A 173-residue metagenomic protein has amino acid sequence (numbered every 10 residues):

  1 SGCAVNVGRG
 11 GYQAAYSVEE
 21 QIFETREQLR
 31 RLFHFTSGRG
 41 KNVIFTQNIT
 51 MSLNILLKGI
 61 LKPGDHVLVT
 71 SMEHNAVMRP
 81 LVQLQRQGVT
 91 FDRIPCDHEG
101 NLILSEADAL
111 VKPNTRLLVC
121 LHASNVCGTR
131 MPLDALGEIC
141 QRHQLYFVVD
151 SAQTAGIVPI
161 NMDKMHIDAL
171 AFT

Functional and structural regions predicted by a protein language model:
S1-T173: Pyridoxal 5′-phosphate
